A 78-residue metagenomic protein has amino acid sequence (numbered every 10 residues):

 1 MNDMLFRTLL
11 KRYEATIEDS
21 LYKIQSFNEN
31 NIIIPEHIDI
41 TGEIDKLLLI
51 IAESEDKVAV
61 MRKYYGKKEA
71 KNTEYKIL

Functional and structural regions predicted by a protein language model:
M1-L78: Extended, charge-rich alpha-helical interface modules
